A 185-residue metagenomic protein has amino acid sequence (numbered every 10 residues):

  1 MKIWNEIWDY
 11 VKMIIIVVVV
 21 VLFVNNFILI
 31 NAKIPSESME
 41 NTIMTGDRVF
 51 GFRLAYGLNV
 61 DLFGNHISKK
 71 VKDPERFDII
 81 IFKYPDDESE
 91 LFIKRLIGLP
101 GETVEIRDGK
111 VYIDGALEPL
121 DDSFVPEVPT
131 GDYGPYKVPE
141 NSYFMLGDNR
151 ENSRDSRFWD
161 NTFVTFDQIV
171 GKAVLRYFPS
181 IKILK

Functional and structural regions predicted by a protein language model:
K2-W8, F23, F27-K33, E40-K185: Soluble "head" domains of membrane/secretory-pathway proteins
